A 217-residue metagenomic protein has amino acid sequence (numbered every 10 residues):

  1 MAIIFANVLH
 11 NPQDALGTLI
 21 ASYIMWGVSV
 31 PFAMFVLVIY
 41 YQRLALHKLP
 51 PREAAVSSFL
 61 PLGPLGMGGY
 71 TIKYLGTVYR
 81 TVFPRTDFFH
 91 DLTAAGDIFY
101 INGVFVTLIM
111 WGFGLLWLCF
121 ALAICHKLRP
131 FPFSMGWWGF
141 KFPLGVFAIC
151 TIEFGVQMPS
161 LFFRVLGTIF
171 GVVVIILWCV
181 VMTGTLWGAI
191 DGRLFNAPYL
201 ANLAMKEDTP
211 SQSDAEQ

Functional and structural regions predicted by a protein language model:
M1-I3, M25-V38, S58-K73, T107-L116 (+1 more regions): Alpha-helical transmembrane segments of multi-pass integral membrane proteins
F5-T18, L37-V56, Y74-G103, W117-M135 (+2 more regions): Juxtamembrane membrane-water interface segments of multi-pass membrane proteins, especially cytoplasmic-side
T18-P31, F59-L62, N102-G112, F163-I176: Physicochemical signature of membrane-embedded alpha-helices that form the seven-helix bundle of GPCRs, emphasizing
F133, P143-L161, W178: Active-site pocket scaffolds in enzymes
G139-F142, G171: C-terminal, helix-dominated tail/subdomain
V173-L186: Extended amphipathic alpha-helical segments enriched in small hydrophobics
L203-Q217: Intrinsically disordered, low-complexity terminal tails of fungal membrane proteins
